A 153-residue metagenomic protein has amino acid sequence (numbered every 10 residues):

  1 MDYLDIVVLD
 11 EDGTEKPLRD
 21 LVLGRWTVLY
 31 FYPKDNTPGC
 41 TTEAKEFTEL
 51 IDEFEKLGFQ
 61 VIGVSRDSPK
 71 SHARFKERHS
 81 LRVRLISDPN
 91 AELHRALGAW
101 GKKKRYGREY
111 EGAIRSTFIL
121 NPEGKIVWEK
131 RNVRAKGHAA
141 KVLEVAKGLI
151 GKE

Functional and structural regions predicted by a protein language model:
M1-E153: Chalcogenol-based redox active-site neighborhoods
